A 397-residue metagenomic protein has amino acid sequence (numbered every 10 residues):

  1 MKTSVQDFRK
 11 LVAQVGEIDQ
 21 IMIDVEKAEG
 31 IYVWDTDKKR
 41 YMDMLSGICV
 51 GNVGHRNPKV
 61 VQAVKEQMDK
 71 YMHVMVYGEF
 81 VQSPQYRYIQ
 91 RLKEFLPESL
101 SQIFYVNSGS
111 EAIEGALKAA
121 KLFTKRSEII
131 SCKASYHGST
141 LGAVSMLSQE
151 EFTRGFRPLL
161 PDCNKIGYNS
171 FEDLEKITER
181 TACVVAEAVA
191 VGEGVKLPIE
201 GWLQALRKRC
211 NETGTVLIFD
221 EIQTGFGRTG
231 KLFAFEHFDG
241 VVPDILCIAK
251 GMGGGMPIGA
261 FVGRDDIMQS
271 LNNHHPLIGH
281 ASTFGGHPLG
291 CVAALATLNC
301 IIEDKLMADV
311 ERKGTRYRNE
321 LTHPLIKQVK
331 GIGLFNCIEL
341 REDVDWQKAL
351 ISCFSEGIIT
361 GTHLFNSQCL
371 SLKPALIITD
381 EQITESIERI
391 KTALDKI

Functional and structural regions predicted by a protein language model:
M1-I397: Conserved N-terminal phosphate-binding loop of PLP-dependent enzymes in the Aspartate aminotransferase
